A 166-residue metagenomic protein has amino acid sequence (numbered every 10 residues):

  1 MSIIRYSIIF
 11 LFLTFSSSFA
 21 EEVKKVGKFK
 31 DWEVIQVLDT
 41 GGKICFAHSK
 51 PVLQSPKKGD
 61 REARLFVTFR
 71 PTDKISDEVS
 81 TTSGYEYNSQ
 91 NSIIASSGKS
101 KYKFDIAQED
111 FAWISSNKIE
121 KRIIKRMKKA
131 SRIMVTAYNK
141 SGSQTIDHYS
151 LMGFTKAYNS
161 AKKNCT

Functional and structural regions predicted by a protein language model:
I4-F15: Sec-dependent N-terminal signal peptides
A20-T166: A generic "folded-domain core" signal
